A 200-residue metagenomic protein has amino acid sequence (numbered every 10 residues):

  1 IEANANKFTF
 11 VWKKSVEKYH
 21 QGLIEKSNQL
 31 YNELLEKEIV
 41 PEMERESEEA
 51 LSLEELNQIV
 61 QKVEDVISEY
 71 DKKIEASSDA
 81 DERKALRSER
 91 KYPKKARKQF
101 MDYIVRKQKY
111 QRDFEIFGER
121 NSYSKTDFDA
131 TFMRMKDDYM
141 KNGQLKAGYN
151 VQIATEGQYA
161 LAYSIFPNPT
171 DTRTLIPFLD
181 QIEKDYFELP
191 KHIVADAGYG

Functional and structural regions predicted by a protein language model:
I1-G200: Polybasic low-complexity intrinsically disordered regions
